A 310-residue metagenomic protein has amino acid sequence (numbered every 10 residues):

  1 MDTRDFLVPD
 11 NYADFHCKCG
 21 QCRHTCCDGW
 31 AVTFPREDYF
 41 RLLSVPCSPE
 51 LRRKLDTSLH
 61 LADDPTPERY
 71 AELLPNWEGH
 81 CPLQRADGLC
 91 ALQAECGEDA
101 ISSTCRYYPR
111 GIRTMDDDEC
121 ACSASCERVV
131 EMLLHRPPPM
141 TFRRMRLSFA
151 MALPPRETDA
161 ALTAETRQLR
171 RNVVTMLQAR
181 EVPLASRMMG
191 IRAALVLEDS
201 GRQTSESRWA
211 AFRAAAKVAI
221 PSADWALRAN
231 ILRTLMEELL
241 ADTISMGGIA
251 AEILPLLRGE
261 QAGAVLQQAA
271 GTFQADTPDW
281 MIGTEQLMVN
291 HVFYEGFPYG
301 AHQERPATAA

Functional and structural regions predicted by a protein language model:
M1-H24, D116-D118, E127-V130, L134-R143 (+6 more regions): Long, low-complexity, compositionally biased intrinsically disordered regions
D2-C22, L59-S102, D118: Immediate flanking context of iron-sulfur cluster ligation sites
A13-R69: Polybasic, low-complexity association/targeting segments
G20, T25, G29-W30, Q84 (+3 more regions): General secretory precursor processing signal
P35-Y39, S48, R170, L266 (+2 more regions): Alpha-helix initiation and N-capping motif
R41, V45, K54, N172 (+3 more regions): Residues that form generic nucleotide/phosphate-binding pockets
G88, E95-I191: Internal, well-ordered alpha/beta segment that forms a basic, Gly-enriched binding/recognition surface
E181-A310: Hydrophobic, aromatic-lined core segments that form the binding pocket/scaffold for planar heteroaromatic ligands
